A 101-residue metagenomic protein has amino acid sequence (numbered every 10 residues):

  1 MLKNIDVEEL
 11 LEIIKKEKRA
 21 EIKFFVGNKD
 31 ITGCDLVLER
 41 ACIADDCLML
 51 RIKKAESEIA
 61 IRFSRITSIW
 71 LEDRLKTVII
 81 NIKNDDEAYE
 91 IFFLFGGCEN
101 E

Functional and structural regions predicted by a protein language model:
D6-K18: N-terminal helix-cap/turn-to-beta initiation motif at the start of protein domains
K16-V26: A short, Trp-centered hydrophobic/proline-enriched beta-strand micro-motif
G33-C42: Structural detector for short beta-strands of small beta-barrel domains
C42-D46, L71: Short, conserved beta-turn/loop elements at beta-strand boundaries and strand-helix junctions
D46-L50, T77-V78: Short aromatic-glycine-enriched beta-strand elements
S57-D73, C98: Structured surface patches comprising rigid loops and adjacent beta-strands/short helices at the edges of well-ordered
I79-D85: Short, exposed beta-strand-loop hairpins at the edges of beta-sheets in extracellular/periplasmic proteins
D86-E101: Edge beta-strand at a domain terminus
